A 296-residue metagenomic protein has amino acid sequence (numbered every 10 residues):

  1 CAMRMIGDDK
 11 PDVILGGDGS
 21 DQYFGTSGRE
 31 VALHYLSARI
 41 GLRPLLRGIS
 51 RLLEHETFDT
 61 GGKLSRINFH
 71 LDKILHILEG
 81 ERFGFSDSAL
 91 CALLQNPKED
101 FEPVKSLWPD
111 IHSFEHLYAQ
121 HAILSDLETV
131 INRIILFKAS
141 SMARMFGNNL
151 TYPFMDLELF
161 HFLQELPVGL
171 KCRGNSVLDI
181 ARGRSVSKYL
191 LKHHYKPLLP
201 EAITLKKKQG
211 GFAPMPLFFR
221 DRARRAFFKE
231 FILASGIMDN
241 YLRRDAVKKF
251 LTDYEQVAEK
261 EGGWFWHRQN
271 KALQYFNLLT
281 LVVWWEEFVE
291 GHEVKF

Functional and structural regions predicted by a protein language model:
C1: Active-site and adjacent substrate-binding regions of carbohydrate-active enzymes
R4, K10-V13, D72-F296: Adenosyl-5′-phosphate
P11-S27: Short acidic/histidine-rich active-site segments
Y23-S50: A mobile, often basic/glycine-rich helix-loop segment that functions as the active-site lid/recognition loop
L33-Y35, R51-L52, F219-R224: Short alpha-helix boundary/capping motifs
L52-L64: Non-catalytic, alpha-helical, charged scaffold/linker segments that couple or flank catalytic or architectural cores
K63-R66, F231: A polyampholytic, Gly/Pro-enriched intrinsically disordered region
